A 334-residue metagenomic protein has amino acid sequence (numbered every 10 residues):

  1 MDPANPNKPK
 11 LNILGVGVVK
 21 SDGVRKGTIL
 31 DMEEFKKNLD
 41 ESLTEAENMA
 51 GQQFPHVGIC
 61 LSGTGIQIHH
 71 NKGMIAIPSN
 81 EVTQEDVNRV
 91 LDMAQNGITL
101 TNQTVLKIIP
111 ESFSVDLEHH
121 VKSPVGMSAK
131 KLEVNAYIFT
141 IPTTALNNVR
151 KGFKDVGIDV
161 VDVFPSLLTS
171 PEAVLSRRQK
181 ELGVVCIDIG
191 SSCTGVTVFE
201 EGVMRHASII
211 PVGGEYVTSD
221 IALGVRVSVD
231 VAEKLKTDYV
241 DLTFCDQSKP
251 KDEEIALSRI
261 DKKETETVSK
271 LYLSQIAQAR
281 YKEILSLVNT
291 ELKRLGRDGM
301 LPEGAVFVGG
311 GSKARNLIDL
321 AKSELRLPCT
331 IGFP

Functional and structural regions predicted by a protein language model:
D2-C186, V203-R205, G214, S228-I276 (+2 more regions): Nucleotide/phosphate-binding catalytic cleft detector across ATP-hydrolyzing and phosphate-transferring enzymes
I59, F153, D188, I221 (+2 more regions): Residue-level signature of catalytic and energy-coupling elements of molecular machines, predominantly ATP/GTP-dependent
C60-S62, S166, I187-G190, T197-F199 (+3 more regions): Generic beta-strand/beta-sheet core signal
P171-E172, S192-T197, A314-R315: Short glycine/serine/threonine-rich phosphate/pyrophosphate-binding segments that cradle anionic phosphate groups
L182-G224: Glycine-rich phosphate-binding loop of actin/hexokinase-like ATP-binding domains
R205-H206, S219, S269-L273, P302-E303 (+1 more regions): Short beta-alpha connecting loops at secondary-structure transitions that line or flank enzyme active sites
S219, L271, Q275, A279-S286 (+4 more regions): Feature representing long, continuous alpha-helical segments
G299, E303, F307-P334: Nucleotide-binding motor/catalytic cores of P-loop/tubulin-like NTPases across gene-expression machines
